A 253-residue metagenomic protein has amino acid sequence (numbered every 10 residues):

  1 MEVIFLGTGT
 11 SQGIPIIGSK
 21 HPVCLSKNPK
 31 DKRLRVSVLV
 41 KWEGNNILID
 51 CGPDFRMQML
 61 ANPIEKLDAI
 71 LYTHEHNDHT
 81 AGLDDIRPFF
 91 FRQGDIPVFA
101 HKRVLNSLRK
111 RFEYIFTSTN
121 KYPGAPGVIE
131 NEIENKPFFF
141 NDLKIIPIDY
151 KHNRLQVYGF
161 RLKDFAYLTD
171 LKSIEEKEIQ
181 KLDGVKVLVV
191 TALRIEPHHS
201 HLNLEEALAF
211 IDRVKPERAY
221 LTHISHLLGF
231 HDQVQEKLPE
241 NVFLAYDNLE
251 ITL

Functional and structural regions predicted by a protein language model:
M1-L168, K177, Q233-L253: Binuclear metal-dependent hydrolase catalytic cores
G52, L171, S200-H201: A conditional alpha-helix N-cap/helix-loop micro-motif detector
P147-I148, L168-D170, V190, L221-T222: Thr-Gly-centered strand-to-loop micro-motif
E175-L253: Binuclear metal-ion centers of metallo-dependent hydrolases, dominated by the metallo-beta-lactamase
